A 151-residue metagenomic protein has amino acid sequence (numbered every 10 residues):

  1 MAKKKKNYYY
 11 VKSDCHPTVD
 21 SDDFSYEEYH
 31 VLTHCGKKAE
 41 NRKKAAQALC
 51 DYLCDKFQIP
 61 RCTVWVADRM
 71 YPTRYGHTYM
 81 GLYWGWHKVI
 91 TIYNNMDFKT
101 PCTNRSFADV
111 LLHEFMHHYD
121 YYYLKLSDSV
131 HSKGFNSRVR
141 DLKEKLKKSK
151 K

Functional and structural regions predicted by a protein language model:
M1-K37: N-terminal low-structure segments adjacent to metalloprotease catalytic domains across cellular compartments
K37-W86, K150-K151: Auxiliary, metal-adjacent structural segments of Zn-dependent hydrolase domains
P60-R61, H118, Y122, L146: Amphipathic alpha-helical interaction segments
R69-R105, H118-Y122, H131-D141: Active-site scaffold of zinc-dependent metalloenzymes
S106-F115: Short alpha-helical catalytic segment bearing the HExxH-like zincin motif of zinc-dependent metalloproteases
D128: Metal-dependent catalytic neighborhoods of phosphoester/phosphodiester hydrolases
L142-K151: Short helix/loop segments within enzyme catalytic domains that coordinate or immediately flank catalytic cofactors
